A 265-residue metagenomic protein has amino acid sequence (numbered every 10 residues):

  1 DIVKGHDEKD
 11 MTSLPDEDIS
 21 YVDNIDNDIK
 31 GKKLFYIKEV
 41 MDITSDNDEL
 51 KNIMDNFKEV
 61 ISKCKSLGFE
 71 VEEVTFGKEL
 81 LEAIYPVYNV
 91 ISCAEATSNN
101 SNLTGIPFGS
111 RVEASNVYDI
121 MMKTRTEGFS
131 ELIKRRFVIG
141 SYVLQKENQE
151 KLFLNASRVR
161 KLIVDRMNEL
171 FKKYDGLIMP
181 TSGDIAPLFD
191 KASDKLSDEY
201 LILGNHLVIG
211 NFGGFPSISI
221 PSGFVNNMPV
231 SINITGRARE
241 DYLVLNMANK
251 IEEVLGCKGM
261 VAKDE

Functional and structural regions predicted by a protein language model:
D1-T44, M54-E70, N102, P107 (+3 more regions): Structural helix-boundary/capping segments
T12-S13, Y88, S115-V117, K151-N155 (+2 more regions): Short, surface-exposed loop/helix-turn segments at secondary-structure junctions that function as lids/hinges flanking
V22-D23, V87, K123-G128: A short glycine-threonine-serine/GTX helix/turn-capping micro-motif
S66-Y88, I139: Short connector loops at secondary-structure junctions
A83-N99: Charged, often glycine-rich, active-site loop that binds/positions anionic groups
R111-R135: Glycine-rich phosphate/pyrophosphate-binding loop and adjacent beta-alpha nucleotide/cofactor-binding cores
T181: Glycine-rich, N-terminal phosphate-binding loop of Rossmann-like dinucleotide-binding domains
